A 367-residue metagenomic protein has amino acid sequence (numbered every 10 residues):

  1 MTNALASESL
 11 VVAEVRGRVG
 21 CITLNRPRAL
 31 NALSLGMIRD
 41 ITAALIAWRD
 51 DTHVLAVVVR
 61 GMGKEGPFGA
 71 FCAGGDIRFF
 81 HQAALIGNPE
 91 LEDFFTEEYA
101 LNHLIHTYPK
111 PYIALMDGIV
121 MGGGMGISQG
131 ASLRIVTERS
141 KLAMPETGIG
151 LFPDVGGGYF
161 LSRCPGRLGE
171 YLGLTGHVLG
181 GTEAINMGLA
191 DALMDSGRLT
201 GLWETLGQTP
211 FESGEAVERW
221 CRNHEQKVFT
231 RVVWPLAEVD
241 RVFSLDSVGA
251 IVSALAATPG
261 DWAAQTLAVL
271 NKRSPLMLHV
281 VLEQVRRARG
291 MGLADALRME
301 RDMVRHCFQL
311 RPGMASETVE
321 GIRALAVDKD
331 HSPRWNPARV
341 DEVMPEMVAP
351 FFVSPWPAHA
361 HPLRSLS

Functional and structural regions predicted by a protein language model:
M1-R60, P362-S367: Conserved CoA-thioester-binding segment of acyl-CoA-metabolizing enzymes
G17, I22, D40-L85, L104-L115 (+1 more regions): A structural preference for short, pocket-lining loop segments at secondary-structure junctions
I77-M116, G157, V348-P357, L363-R364: An acidic, glycine-rich surface segment that forms the CoA-thioester-binding/catalytic face of crotonase-fold enzymes
I105-I149, L172-H177, G181: Glycine-rich beta-to-alpha active-site loop
A131-D154, G188-W203: Gly/Pro- and small hydrophobic-enriched strand-loop and loop-to-helix capping segments that sit at the rims
G156-Y159, R163-G214: Contiguous mid-protein beta-loop-alpha structural module that forms a pocket-lining wall or clamp of enzyme active
D195-M277: Amphipathic alpha-helical blocks and their helix-capping loop/short-beta junctions
R311-G313, E317-S367: C-terminal amphipathic alpha-helical interaction region
